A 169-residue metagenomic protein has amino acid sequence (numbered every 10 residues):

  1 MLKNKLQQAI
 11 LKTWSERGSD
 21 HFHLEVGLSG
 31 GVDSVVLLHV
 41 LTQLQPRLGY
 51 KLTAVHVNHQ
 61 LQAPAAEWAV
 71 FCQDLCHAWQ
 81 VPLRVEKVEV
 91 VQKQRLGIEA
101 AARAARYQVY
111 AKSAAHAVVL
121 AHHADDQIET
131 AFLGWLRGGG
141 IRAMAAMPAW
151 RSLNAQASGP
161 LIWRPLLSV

Functional and structural regions predicted by a protein language model:
M1-V169: Core alpha/beta nucleotide-donor-binding catalytic domains of modification enzymes
